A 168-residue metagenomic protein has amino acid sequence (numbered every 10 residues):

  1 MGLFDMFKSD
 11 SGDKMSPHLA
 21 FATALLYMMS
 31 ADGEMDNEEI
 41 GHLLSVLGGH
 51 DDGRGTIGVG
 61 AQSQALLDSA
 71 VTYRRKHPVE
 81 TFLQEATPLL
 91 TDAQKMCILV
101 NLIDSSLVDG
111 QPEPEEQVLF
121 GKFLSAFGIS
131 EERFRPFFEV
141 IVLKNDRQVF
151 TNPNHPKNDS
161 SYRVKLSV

Functional and structural regions predicted by a protein language model:
M1-Y27, E34-V168: Small-residue-enriched hydrophobic alpha-helices in membranes
